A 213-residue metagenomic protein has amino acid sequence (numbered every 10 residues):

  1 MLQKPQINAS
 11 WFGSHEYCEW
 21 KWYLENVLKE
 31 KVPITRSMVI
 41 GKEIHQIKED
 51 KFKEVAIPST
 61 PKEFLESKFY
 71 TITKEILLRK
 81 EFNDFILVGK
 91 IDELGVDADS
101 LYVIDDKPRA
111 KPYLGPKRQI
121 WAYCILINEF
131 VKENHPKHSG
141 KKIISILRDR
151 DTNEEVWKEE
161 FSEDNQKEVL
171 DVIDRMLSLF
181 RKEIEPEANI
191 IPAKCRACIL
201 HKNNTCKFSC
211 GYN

Functional and structural regions predicted by a protein language model:
M1-L101: Metal-dependent nuclease catalytic cores that hydrolyze phosphodiester bonds in DNA/RNA, characterized by
A9, Y17, K21, R118-W121 (+1 more regions): Non-catalytic, well-ordered alpha-helical scaffold segments
T71-I86, K111, E129-N213: Metal-dependent nuclease catalytic regions and adjoining charged, substrate-binding loops involved in nucleic-acid end
I91, Y102, K141-S145: Generic beta-strand structural signal
D92, D105, Q119: Acidic active-site catalytic centers that drive phospho-/nucleotidyl reactions and related ester hydrolyses
L101-D105, V156: Short small-residue beta-strand/loop micro-motif enriched in glycine and branched aliphatics
D106-L114: Short beta-strand-loop-alpha-helix junction that forms the active-site gateway of nucleic-acid-processing nucleases
P116-E129: Short, charged, amphipathic alpha-helix that recurs within catalytic cores of restriction-modification and other
